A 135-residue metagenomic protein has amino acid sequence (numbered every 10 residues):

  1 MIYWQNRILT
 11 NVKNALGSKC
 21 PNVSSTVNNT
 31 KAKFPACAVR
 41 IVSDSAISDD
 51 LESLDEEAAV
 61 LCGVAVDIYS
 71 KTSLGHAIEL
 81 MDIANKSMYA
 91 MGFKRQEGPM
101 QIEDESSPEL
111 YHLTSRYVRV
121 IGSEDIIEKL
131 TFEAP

Functional and structural regions predicted by a protein language model:
M1-S53: Small/polar-rich, solvent-exposed N-terminal microdomains that initiate assembly or binding
M1-T10, S45-S53, E57-L61, R95-P135: Short, charged interaction patches at domain edges and termini
A32-A36, A59-G63, I83: Short connector loops at helix/strand junctions that flank enzyme active sites, especially segments positioning acidic
R40, A65-Y69, R116-V120: Residue-level recognition of well-ordered beta-strand positions that form the cores of beta-sheet-rich folds across
A65-Y89: Mid-chain, well-packed structural core segment of small domains
K86-G98: Short beta-strand and beta-hairpin "edge-sheet" elements
